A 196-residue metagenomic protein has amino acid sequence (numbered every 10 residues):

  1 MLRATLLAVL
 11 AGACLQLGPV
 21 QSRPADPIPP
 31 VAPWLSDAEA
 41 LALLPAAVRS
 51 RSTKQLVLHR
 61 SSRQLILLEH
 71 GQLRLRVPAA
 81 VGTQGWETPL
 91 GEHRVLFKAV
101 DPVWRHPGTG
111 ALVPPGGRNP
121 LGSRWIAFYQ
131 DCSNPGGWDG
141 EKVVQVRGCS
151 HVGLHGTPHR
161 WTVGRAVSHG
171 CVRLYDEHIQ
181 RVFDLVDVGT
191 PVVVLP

Functional and structural regions predicted by a protein language model:
L2-P196: N-terminal pre-domains immediately preceding structured catalytic cores
